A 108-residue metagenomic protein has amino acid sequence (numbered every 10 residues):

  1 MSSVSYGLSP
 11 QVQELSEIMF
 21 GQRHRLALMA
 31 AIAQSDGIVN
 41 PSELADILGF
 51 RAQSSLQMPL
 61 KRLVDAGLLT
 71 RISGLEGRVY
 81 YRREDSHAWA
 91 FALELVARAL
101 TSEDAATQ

Functional and structural regions predicted by a protein language model:
S2-L28: Short alpha-helical segments that sit at the start of domains
V4, A88-Q108: Amphipathic alpha-helical dimerization/coiled-coil segments that flank or bridge DNA-binding/regulatory modules
V4, E17, D46, Q53 (+1 more regions): Exposed, interaction-prone assembly regions rather than primary DNA-binding/catalytic cores
I18-H24, N40, G74-A97: Short, cationic-aromatic polyanion-contact patches
A30-S35: Short amphipathic alpha-helical elements of helix-turn-helix/winged-helix folds
G37-I47: Short acidic, hydrophobic short linear motifs in intrinsically disordered regions
F50-D65: Short amphipathic alpha-helical interaction segments
V64-G74: A short, conserved structural fragment
